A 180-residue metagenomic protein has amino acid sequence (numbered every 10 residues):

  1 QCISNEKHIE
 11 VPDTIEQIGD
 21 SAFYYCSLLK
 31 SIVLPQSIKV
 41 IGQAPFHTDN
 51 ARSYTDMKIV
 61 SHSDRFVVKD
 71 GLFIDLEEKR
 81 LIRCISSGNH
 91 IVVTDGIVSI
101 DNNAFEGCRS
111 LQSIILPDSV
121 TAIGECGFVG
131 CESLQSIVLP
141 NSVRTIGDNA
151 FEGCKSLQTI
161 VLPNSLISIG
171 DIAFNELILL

Functional and structural regions predicted by a protein language model:
C2-Q17, S27-V40, D49-L72, K79 (+5 more regions): Structural signature of tandem-repeat unit edges
G19-A22, Q43-P45, N102-E106, G124-V129 (+2 more regions): Consensus positions within tandem repeat domains that build extended binding/scaffold surfaces
